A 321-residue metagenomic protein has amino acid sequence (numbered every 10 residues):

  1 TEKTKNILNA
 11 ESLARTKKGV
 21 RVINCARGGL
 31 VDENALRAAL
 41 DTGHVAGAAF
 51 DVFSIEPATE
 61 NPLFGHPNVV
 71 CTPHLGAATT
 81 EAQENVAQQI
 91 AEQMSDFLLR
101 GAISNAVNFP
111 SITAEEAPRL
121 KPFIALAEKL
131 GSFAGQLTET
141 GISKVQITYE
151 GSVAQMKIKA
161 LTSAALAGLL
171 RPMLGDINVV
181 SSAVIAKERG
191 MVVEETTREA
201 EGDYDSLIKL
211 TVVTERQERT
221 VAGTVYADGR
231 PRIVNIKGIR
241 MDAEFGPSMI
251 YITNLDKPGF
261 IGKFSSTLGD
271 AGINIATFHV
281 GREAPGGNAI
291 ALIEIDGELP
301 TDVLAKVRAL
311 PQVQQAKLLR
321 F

Functional and structural regions predicted by a protein language model:
E2, A10, K18-L137, P172: Rossmann-like dinucleotide-binding domain for NAD(H)/NADP(H)
I7: Conserved "landmark" site that anchors the functional core of diverse proteins
L13: Short alpha-helical donor nucleotide-sugar binding micro-motif in glycosyltransferases
S111-F321: A conserved regulatory-domain signal marking ACT and ACT-like small-molecule sensing domains and adjacent regulatory
